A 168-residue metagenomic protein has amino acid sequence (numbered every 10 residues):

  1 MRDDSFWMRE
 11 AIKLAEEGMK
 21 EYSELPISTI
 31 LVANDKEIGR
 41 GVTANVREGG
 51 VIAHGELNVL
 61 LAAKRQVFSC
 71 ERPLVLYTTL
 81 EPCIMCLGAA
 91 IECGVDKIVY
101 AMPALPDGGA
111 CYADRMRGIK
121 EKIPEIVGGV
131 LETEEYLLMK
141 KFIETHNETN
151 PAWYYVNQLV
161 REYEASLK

Functional and structural regions predicted by a protein language model:
M1-G18, A89-K168: Zinc-dependent deaminase
M19-S23: Short loop/turn motifs at secondary-structure junctions and domain boundaries
P26-D35: Short beta-strand scaffold segments in enzyme catalytic cores
I38-N45: Short beta->alpha transition motifs characteristic of CBS
R47-N58: A short, polar/charged loop-to-alpha-helix boundary motif
S69-L80: Immediate flanking context of iron-sulfur cluster ligation sites
C83-C86: Short cysteine clusters
